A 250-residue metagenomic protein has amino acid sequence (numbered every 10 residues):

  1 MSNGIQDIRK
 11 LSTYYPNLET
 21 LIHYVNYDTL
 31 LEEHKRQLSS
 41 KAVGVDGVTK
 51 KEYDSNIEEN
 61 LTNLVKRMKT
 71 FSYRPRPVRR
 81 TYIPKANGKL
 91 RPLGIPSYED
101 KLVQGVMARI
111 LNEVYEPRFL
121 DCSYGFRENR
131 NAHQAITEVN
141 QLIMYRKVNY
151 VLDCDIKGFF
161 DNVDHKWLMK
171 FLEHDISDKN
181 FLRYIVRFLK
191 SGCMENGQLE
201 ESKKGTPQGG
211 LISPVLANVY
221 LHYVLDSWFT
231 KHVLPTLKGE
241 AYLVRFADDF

Functional and structural regions predicted by a protein language model:
M1-T62: Non-catalytic, polymerase-adjacent accessory regions of viral genome-replication enzymes
E33-Q37, V106, Y184-L189: Short alpha-helical scaffolding segments that buttress acidic/His motifs in well-ordered protein cores
V45, Y98, R109, C154-I156: Residues immediately flanking
R67-M68, S72-Y82, A86, R118-C122 (+2 more regions): Conserved polymerase palm-domain catalytic core
P92-S97: Conserved phosphate-binding loops in nucleotide/dinucleotide-binding enzymes
E99, V103-V106, A132, Y150: Duplex nucleic acid-engaging cores and interfaces of nucleic-acid transaction enzymes
L102-M107, L111, L216, Y220: Solvent-exposed aromatic/hydrophobic patches embedded in short alpha-helical segments
G105, R109-Y124: Electropositive, glycine- and tryptophan-enriched low-complexity nucleic-acid-binding patches
